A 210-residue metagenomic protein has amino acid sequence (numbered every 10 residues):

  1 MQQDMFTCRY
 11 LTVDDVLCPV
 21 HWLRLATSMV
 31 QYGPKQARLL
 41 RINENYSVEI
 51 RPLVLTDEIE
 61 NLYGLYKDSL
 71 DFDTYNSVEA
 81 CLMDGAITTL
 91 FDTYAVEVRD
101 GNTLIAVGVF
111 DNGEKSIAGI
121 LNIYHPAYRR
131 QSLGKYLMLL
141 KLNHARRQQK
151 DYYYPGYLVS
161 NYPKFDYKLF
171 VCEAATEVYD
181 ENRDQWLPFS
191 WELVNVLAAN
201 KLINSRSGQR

Functional and structural regions predicted by a protein language model:
M1-Q2, D73, D151, A174: Short coil/loop linkers at secondary-structure junctions
M1-S47: Acyl-donor-binding surface of acyltransferase catalytic domains
Q2-Q3, L65, R147, F170: Residues at alpha-helix termini
F6, Q31, I42-R130: A conserved beta-strand-loop-helix scaffold within acyl/acetyltransferase catalytic domains
R9-T12, V20-S28, Y152-R210: Active-site/acyl-donor-binding loops of N-acyltransferases
R38-R51, L55, W186-L202: Electropositive, surface-exposed helix/loop patches at the edges of structured domains that serve as adaptable
I87-T93, K135-L140, Q148-P155, L193-K201: Noncatalytic linker/hinge segments flanking ATPase motor cores
V98-V178: Aromatic (often tryptophan-rich) hydrophobic motifs at membrane interfaces
